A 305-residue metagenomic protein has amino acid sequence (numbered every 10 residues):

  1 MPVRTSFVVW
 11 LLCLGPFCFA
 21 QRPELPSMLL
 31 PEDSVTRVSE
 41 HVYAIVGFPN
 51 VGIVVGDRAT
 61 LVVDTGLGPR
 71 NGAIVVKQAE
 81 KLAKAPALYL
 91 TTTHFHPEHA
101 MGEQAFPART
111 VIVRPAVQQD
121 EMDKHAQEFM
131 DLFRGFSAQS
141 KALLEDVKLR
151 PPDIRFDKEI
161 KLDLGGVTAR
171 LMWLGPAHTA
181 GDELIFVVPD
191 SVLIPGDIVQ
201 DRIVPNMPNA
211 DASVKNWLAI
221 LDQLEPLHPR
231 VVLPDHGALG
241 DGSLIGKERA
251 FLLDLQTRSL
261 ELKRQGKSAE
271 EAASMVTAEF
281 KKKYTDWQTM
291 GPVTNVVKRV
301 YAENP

Functional and structural regions predicted by a protein language model:
S6-C18: Bacterial N-terminal signal peptides
C18-P23, P226-H228, L239-P305: Accessory terminal helices/loops
R22, R37, D120-L174, P189 (+2 more regions): Metallo-beta-lactamase
R22-E40: Short N-terminal segments immediately surrounding and downstream of signal-peptide cleavage
V35-Q78, E183-D197: Conserved beta-strand hairpin/beta-sheet module of binuclear metal-dependent hydrolase folds, prominently
H41, V54, D64, A79 (+10 more regions): Divalent metal-coordination and catalytic microenvironments
R58-A59, P69-R114: Active-site metal-binding motif and surrounding structural segment of the metallo-beta-lactamase
A59-L61, L67-P69, K161, T168-D254 (+1 more regions): Metallo-beta-lactamase
